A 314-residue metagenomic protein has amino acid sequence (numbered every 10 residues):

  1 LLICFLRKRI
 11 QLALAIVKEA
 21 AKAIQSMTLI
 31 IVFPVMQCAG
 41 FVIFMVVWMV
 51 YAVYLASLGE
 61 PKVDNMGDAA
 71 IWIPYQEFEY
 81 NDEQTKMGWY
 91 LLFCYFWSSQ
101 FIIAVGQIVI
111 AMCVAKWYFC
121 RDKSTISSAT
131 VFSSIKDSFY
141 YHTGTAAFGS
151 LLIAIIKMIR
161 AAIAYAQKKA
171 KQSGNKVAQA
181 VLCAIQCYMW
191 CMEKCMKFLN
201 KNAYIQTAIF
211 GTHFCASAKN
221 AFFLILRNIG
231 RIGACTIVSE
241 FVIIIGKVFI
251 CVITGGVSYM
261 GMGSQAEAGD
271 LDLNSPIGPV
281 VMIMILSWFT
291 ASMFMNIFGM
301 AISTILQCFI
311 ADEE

Functional and structural regions predicted by a protein language model:
L1-E314: Eukaryotic membrane transport/trafficking proteins
